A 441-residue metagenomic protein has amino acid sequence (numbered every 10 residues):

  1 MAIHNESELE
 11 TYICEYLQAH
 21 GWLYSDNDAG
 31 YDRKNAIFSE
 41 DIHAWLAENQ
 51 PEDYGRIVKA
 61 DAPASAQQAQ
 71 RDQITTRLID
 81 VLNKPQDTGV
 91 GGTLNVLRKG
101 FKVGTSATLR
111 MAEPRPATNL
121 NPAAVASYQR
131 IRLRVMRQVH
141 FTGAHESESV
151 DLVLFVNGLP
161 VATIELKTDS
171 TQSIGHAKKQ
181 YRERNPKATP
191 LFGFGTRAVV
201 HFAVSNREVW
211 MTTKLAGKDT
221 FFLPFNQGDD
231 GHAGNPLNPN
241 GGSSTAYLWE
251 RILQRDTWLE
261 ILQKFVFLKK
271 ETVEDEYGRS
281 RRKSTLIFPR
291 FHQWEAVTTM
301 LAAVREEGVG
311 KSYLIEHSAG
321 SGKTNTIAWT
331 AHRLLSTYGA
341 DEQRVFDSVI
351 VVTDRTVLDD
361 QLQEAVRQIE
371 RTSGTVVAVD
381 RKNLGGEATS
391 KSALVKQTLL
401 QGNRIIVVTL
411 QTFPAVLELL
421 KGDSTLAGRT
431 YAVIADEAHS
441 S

Functional and structural regions predicted by a protein language model:
A2-S348, V357, Q361-S373, Q411 (+1 more regions): ATP-dependent helicase/translocase motor core
V150, D347, A365, K391-V395 (+1 more regions): Short beta-alpha junctions and helix-cap segments that line functional grooves
V351: Conserved SAM-binding loop
T356, V379-A393, L410-A415: Conserved helicase motor
G374-D380, S440-S441: Acidic/polar loop patches that form or flank catalytic/metal-binding clefts of enzymes that bind anionic ligands
N383-I406, D423-T425: Conserved motor-coupling elements within RecA-like helicase/translocase cores
N403-S441: Conserved RecA-like ASCE ATPase "motif II neighborhood" in helicase/translocase motors
